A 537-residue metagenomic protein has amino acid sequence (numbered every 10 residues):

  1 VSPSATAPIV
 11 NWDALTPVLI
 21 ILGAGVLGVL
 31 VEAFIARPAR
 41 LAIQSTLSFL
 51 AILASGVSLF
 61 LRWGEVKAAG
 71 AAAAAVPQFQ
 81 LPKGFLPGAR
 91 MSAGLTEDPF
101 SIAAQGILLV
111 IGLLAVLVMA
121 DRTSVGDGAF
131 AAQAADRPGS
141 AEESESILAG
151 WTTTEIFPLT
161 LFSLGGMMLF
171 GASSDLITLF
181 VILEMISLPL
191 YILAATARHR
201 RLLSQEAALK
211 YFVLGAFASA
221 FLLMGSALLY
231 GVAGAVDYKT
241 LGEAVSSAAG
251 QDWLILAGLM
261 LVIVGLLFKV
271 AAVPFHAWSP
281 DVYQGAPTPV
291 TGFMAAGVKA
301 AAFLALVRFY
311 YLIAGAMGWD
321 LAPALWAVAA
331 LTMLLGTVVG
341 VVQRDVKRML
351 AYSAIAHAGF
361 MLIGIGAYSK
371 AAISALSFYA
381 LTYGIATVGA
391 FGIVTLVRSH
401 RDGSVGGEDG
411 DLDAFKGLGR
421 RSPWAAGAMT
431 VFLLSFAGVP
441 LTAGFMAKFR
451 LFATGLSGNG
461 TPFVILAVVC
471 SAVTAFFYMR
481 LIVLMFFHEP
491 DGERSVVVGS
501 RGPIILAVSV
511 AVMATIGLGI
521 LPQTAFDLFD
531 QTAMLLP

Functional and structural regions predicted by a protein language model:
V1-P537: Alpha-helical transmembrane segments of multi-pass membrane proteins predominantly involved in bioenergetics
